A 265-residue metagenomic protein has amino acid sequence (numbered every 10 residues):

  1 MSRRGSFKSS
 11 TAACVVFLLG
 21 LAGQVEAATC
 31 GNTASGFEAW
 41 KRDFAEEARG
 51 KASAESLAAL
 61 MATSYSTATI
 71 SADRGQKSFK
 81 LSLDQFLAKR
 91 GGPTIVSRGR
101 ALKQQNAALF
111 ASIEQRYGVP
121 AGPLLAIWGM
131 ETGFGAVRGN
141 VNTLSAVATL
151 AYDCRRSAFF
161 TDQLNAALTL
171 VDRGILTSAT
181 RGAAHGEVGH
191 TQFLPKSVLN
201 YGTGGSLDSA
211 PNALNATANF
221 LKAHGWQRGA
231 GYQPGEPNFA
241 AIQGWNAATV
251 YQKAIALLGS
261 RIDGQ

Functional and structural regions predicted by a protein language model:
S2-A13: Bacterial N-terminal signal peptides that target proteins for export
A12-A22: Bacterial N-terminal signal peptides
G23-A27: Sec/Tat signal peptide C-region and signal peptidase I cleavage site
T29-T63: N-terminal mature-domain "stem" immediately C-terminal to a signal peptide or N-terminal signal-anchor/transmembrane
A52-Q265: Catalytic glycan-binding domains that act on GlcNAc-containing polysaccharides
